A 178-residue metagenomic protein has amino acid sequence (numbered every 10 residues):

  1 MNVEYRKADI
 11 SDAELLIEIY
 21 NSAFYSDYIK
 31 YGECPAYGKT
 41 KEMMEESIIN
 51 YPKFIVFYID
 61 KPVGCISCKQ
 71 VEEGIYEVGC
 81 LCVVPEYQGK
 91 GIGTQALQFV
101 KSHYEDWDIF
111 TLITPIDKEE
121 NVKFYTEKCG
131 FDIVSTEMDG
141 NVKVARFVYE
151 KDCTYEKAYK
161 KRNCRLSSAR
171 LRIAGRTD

Functional and structural regions predicted by a protein language model:
E4-E18: A short beta-loop-alpha structural element at the N-terminal edge of CoA-dependent acyl/N-acetyltransferase catalytic
I17-E45: Conserved GNAT-fold acetyl-CoA-binding loop/helix
M44-I55, E77: A short helix-loop-beta-strand connector motif used in the catalytic cores of GNAT acetyltransferases and, in some
I55, K61-Q70, E77-C82: Conserved beta-strand in the GNAT
L81-Q88, T114-I116: A short, internal acetyl-CoA/4′-phosphopantetheine-binding micro-motif in the GNAT/acyltransferase core
Y87, G91-F99: Conserved acetyl-CoA pyrophosphate-binding loop and the N-cap/start of the following alpha-helix in GNAT-like
T94-Q95, S102, I116-S135: Conserved active-site alpha-helix within GNAT-family acetyltransferase domains
Y104-I116: Conserved GNAT acetyl-CoA-binding A-motif
